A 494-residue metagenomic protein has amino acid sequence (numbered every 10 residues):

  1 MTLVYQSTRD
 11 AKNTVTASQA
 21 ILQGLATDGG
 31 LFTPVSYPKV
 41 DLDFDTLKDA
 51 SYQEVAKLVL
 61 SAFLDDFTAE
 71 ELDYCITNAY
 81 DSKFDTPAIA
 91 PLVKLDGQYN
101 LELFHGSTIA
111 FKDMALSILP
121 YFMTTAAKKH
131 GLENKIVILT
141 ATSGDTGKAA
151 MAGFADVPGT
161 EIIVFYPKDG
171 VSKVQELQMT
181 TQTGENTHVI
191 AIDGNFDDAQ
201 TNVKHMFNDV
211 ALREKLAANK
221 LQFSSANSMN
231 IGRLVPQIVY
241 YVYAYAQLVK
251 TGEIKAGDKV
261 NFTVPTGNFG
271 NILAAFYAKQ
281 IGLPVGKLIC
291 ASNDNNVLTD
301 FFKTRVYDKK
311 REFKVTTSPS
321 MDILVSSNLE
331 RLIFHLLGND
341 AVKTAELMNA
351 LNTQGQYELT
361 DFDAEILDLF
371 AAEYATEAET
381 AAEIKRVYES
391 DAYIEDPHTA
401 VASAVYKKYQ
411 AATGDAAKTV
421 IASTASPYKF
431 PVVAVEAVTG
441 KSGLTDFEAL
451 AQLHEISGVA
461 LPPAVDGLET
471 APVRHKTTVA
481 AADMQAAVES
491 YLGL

Functional and structural regions predicted by a protein language model:
M1-L494: PLP-dependent amino-acid enzyme catalytic core
